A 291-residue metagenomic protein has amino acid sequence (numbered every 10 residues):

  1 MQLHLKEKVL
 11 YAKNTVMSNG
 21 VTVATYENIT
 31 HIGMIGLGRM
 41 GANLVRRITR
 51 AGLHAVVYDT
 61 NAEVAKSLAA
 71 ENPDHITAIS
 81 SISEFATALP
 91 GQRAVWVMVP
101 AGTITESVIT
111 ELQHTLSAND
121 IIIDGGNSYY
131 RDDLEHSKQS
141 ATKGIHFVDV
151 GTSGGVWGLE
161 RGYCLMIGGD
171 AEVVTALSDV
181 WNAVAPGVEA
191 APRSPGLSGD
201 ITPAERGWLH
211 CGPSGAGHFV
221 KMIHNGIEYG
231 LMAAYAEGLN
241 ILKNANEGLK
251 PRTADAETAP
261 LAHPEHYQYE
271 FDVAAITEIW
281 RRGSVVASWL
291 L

Functional and structural regions predicted by a protein language model:
Q2-H4, Y11: Low-complexity, intrinsically disordered or signal/transmembrane-proximal segments
Y11-R93, N119, V156-L159: NAD(P)+-binding Rossmann beta1-loop-alpha1 motif at the extreme N-terminus of oxidoreductases
A78-I79, D124, H146-V150, A190-P192 (+1 more regions): General beta-strand structural signal in soluble alpha/beta enzymes
S83, V95-E111, Y129-D132: Beta-loop-alpha module in the N-terminal Rossmann-like domain of NAD(P)-dependent dehydrogenases, especially those
I121, G125-V174: Rossmann-fold NAD(P)-binding glycine/threonine-rich loop
G162, M166-G168, A176, A183 (+1 more regions): Helical "substrate-binding/catalytic lid" subdomain of Rossmann-like NAD(P)-dependent dehydrogenases/reductases
